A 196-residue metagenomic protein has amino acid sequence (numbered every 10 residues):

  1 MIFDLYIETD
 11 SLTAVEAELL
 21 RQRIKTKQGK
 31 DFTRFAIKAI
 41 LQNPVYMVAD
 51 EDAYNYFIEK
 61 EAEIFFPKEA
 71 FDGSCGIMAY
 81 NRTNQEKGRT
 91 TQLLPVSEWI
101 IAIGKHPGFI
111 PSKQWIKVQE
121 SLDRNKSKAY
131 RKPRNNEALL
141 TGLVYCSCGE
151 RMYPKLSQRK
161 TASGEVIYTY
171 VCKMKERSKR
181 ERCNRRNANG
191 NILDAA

Functional and structural regions predicted by a protein language model:
M1-A195: Conserved catalytic breakage-reunion loop centered on the nucleophilic residue
